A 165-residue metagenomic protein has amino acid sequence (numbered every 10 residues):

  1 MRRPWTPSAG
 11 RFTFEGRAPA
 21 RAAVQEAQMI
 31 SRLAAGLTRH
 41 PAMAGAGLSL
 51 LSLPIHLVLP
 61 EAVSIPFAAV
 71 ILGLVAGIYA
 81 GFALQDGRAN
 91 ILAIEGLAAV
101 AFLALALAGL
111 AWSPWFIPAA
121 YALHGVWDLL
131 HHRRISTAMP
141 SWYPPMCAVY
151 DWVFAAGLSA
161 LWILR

Functional and structural regions predicted by a protein language model:
M29-G45: N-terminal membrane topogenic signal
I30-R32, G77-N90, W127-T137: C-terminal ends of transmembrane helices
P41-A42, N90-V100, W142-A148: Cytoplasmic-side transmembrane-helix entry/capping segments in multi-pass membrane proteins
G45-P60, L74, L103, L158-S159: Membrane-embedded alpha-helical segments in integral membrane proteins
L59-G73, W112-A122: Structural signature of hydrophobic alpha-helical transmembrane segments
A111-A122, V126-W142: Membrane-helix boundary connector in multi-pass membrane proteins
G157-R165: Juxtamembrane boundary at the C-terminal end of a transmembrane helix
